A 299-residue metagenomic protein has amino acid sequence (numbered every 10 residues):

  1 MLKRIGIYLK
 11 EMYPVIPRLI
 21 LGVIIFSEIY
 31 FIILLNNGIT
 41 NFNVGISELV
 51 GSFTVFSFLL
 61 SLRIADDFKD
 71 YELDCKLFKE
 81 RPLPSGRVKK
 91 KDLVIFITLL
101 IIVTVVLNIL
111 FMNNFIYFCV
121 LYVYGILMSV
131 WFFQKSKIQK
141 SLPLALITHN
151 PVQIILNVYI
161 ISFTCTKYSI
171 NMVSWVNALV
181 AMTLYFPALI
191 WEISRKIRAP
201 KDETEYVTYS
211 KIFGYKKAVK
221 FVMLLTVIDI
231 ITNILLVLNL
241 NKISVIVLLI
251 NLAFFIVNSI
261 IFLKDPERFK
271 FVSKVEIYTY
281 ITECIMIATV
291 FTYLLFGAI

Functional and structural regions predicted by a protein language model:
M1-I299: Multi-pass alpha-helical membrane architecture of UbiA-family and related isoprenoid/lipid prenyltransferases
